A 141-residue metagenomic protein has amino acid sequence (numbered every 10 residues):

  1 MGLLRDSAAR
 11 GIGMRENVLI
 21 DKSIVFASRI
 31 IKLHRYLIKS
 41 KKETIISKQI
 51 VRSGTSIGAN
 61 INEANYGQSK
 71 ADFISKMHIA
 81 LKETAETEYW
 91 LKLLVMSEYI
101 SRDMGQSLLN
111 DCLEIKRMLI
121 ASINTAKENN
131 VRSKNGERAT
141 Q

Functional and structural regions predicted by a protein language model:
M1-A59, E63-Q141: Short, C-terminally biased terminal segments at protein or domain edges
